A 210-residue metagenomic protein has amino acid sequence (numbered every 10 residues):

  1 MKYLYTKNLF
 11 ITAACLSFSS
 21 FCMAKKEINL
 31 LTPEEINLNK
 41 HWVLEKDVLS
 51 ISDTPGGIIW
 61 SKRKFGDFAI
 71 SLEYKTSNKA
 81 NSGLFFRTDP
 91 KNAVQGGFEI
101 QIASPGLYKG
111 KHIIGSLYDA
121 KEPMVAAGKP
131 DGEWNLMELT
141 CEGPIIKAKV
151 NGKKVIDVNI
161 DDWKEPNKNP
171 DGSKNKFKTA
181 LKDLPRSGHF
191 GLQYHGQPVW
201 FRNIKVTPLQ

Functional and structural regions predicted by a protein language model:
M1-K26: Bacterial Sec-dependent N-terminal signal peptides
C22-Q210: Carbohydrate-interacting regions of secretory-pathway proteins
